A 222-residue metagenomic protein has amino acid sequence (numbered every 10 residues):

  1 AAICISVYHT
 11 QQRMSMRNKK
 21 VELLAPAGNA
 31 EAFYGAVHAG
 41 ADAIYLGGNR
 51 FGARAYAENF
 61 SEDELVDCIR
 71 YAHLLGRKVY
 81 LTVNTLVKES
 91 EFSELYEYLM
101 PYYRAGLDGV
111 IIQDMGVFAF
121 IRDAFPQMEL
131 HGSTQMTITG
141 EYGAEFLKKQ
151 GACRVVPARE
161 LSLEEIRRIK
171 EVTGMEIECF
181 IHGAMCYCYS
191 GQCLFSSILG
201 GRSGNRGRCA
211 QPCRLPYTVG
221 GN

Functional and structural regions predicted by a protein language model:
Q12: Cationic, low-complexity basic patches in intrinsically disordered or flexible, solvent-exposed regions
R17-I138, V156-E160, E164-N222: Active-site pocket-lining/capping segments in soluble small-molecule metabolic enzymes
V110, Q150-G151: Hydrophobic alpha-helical bundles that form the membrane domains of multi-pass transporters
G140-Y142: Conserved nucleotide-cofactor-binding alpha/beta core module
